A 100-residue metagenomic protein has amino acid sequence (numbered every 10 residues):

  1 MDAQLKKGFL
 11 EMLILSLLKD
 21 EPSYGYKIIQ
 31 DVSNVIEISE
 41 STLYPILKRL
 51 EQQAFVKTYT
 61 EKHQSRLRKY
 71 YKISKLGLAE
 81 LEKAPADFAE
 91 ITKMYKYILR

Functional and structural regions predicted by a protein language model:
M1-D2, R100: Absolute protein N-terminus
D2-T42: N-terminal helix-turn-helix DNA-binding core of bacterial DNA-binding proteins
T42, E80-K83: Alpha-helical initiation/capping and key positions within long helical/coiled-coil segments
L47-R49: Short, hydrophobic-biased segments on the C-terminal half of alpha helices that form "recognition helices"
Q53-L67, K72: Beta-hairpin "wing" of winged helix-turn-helix
E82-R100: Amphipathic alpha-helical dimerization/coiled-coil segments that flank or bridge DNA-binding/regulatory modules
